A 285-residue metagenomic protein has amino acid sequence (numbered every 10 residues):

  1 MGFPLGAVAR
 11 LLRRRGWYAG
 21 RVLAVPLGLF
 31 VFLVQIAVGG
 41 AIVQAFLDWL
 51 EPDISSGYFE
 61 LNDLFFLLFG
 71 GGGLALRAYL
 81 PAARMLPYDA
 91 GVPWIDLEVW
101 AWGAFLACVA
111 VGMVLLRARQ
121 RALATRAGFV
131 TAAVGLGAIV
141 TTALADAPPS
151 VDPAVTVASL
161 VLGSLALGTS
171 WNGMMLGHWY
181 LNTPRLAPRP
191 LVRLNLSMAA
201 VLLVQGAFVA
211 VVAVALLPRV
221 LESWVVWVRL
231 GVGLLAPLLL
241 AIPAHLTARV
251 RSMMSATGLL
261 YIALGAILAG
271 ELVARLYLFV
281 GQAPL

Functional and structural regions predicted by a protein language model:
M1-A9, A210, A215: Generic low-polarity alpha-helical segments
F3-R21: Short, Lys/Arg-enriched N-terminal segments with co-localized hydrophobic residues within the first ~10-30 amino acids
G20, A24, P149-P153, L186-R189 (+2 more regions): Membrane-helix interfacial "entry" motifs
L23-A145, A158-W179, R193-L216, W224-L285: Hydrophobic cores of alpha-helical transmembrane segments in multi-pass integral membrane proteins
W179-L191: Cytosolic, membrane-interface loops and tails of multi-pass inner-membrane proteins
